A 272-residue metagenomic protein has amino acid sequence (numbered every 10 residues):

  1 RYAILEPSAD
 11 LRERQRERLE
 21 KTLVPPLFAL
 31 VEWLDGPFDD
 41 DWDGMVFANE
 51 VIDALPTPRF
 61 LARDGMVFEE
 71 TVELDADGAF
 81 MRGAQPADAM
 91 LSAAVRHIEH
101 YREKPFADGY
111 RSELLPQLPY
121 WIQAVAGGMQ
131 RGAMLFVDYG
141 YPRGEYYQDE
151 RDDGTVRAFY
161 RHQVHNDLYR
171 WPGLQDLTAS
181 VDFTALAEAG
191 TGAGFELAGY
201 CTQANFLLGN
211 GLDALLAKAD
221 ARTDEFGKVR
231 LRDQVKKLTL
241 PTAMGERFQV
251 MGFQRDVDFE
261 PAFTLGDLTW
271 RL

Functional and structural regions predicted by a protein language model:
R1-P58, M66: Conserved adenosyl
R1-Q15, P25-P26, D77-R96, A262-L272: Short secondary-structure boundary segments
F28, V67, D77, E246-F248: Sequence-level motif detector for i,i+2 pairs with an aromatic at +2
W33-G36, A87-L91, T202: General structural signal for secondary-structure boundaries
D39-D64, S112-P116, Y120, A124-L135: A short SAM/SAH-binding and catalytic strip from SAM-dependent methyltransferases
M45-R96, D149-F159: A mobile, often basic/glycine-rich helix-loop segment that functions as the active-site lid/recognition loop
A94-L272: Long, Lys/Arg- and hydrophobic-enriched amphipathic alpha-helices
